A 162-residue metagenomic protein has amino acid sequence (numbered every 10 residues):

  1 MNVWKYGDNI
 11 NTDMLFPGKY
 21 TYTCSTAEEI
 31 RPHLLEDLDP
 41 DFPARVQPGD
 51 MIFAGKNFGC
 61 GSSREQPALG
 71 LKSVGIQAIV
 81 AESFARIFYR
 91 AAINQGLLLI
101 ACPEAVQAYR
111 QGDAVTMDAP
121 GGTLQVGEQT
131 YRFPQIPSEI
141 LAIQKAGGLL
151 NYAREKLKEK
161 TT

Functional and structural regions predicted by a protein language model:
M1-K19, C24, N151-T162: N-terminal, positively charged, Ser/Thr/Ala/Gly-biased leader segments that form transit/presequence-like amphipathic
N9, S62, G147-L149: Conformational gate/switch positions in structured elements
M14, E29, H33, A91 (+2 more regions): Alpha-helical scaffold segments in soluble metabolic enzymes
F16-G18, Y22-G121: Feature captures the catalytic cores and cofactor-binding loops of soluble hydro-lyases/lyases that act on carboxylate
Q95-T162: Acidic, glycine-rich flexible loop/linker segments
